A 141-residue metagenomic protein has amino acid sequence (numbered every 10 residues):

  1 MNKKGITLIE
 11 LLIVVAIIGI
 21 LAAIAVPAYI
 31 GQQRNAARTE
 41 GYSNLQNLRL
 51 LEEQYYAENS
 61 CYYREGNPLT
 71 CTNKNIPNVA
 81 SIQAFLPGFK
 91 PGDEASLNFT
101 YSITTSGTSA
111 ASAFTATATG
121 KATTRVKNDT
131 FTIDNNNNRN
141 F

Functional and structural regions predicted by a protein language model:
M1-Y29: N-terminal single-pass transmembrane signal-anchor helix
K3, G31, N35, Q54-E58: Conserved amphipathic alpha-helical interaction elements at protein-protein interfaces in regulatory, energy-coupling
I9, A23, N35, R64 (+1 more regions): Short, electropositive, low-hydrophobicity segments enriched in small/polar residues
L11, N35, T39, L50-E53: Hydrophobic alpha-helical segments, especially transmembrane helices and their immediate juxtamembrane helical caps
I30, R34-L45: Membrane-proximal amphipathic alpha-helices that sit immediately adjacent to an N-terminal transmembrane/signal-anchor
N44-N59: N-terminal alpha-helical signal peptides/signal-anchor transmembrane segments
A57-F141: Periplasmic/extracellular, small/polar-rich flexible segments of pilin-like filament-forming proteins
